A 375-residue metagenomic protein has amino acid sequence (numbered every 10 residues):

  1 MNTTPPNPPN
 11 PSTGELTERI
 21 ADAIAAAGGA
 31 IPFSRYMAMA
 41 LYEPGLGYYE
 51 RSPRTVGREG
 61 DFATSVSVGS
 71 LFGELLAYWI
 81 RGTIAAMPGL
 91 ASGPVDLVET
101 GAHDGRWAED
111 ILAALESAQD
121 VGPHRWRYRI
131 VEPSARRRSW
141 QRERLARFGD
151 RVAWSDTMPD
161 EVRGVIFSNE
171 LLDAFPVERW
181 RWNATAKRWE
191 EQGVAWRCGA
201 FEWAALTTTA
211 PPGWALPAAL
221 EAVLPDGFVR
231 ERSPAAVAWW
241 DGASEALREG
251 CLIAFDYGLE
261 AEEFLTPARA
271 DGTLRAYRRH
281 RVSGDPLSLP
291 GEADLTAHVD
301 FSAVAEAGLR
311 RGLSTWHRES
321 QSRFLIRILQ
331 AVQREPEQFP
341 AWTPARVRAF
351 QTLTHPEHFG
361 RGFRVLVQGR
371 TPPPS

Functional and structural regions predicted by a protein language model:
N2-V162, W180, R323, E337 (+1 more regions): Rossmann-like AdoMet
A40, I166, V304: A residue-level signal for conserved active-site and pocket-lining positions in enzyme catalytic cores
F72, I166, D256: Conserved RecA-like P-loop NTPase ATPase core
R106-A108, A174-P176, A261-F264, P374: Short catalytic/ligand-binding loop motif for oxyanion handling, primarily in non-cytosolic enzymes, centered on
S155-P159, L172-R188, R232-G242: A short, conserved alpha-helix within the catalytic core of class I
R163-G164, G250: Conserved acidic residues
F167-P217, P267-Y277: A mobile, often basic/glycine-rich helix-loop segment that functions as the active-site lid/recognition loop
G213-S375: Long, Lys/Arg- and hydrophobic-enriched amphipathic alpha-helices
